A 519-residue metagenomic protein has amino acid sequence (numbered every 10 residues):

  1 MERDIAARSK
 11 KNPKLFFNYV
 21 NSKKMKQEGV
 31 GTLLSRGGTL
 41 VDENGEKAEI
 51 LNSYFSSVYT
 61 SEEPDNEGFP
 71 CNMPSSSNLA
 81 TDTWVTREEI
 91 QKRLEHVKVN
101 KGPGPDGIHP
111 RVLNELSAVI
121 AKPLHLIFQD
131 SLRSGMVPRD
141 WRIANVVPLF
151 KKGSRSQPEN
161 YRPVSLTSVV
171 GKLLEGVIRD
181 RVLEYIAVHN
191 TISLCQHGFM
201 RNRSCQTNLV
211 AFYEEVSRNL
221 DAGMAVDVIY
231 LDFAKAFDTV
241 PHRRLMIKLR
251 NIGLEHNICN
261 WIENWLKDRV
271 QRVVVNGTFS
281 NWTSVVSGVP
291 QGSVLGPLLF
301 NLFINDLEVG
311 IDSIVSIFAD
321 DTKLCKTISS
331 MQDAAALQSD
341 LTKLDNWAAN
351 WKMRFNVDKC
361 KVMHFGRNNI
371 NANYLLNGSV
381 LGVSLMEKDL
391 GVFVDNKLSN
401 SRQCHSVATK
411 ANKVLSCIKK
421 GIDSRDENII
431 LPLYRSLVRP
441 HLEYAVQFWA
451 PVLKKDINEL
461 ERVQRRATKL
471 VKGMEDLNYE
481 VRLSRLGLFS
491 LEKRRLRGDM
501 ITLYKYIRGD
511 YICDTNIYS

Functional and structural regions predicted by a protein language model:
K11-N160, S165, L173, A187 (+6 more regions): Surface-exposed loop/turn segments and immediately adjacent short secondary-structure elements within folded domains
S35-N44, F69, K454-S519: Short linear motifs embedded in intrinsically disordered, charge-biased segments
E62-I90, M136, W141-N145, E184-L231 (+3 more regions): Active-site-proximal segment of RNA-dependent polymerases
A80, S339, M353-K388: Short, conserved micro-motifs composed of acidic
V99-I108, Q157-L166, T207-R250: Conserved catalytic palm subdomain of right-hand nucleotidyl-transferase polymerases, strongest for RNA-directed enzymes
I178-Q196, P297-K326, R425: Active-site palm subdomain of RNA-directed nucleic acid polymerases
K235-I252, T322-A349, P451: Catalytic palm subdomain of template-directed nucleic-acid polymerases, centered on the conserved carboxylate motif
S379-Q447: Basic, alpha-helical interaction scaffolds
